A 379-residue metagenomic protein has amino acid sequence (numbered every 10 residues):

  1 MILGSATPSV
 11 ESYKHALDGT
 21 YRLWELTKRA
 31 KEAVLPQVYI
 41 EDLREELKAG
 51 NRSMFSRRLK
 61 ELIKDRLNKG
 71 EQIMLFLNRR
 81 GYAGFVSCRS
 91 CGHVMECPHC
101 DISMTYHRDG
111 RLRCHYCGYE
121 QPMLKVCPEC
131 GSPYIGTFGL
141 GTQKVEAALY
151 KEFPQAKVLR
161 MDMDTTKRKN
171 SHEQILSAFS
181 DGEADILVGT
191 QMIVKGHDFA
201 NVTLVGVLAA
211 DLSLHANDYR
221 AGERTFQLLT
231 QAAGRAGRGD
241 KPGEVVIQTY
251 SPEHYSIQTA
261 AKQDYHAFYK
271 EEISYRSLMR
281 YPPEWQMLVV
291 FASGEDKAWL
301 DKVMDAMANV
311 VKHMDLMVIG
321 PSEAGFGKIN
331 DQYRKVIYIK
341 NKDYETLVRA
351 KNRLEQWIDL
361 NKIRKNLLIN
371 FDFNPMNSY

Functional and structural regions predicted by a protein language model:
M1-D301, A308-N309, H313, A324 (+3 more regions): Inter-lobe coupling/hinge segments of SF2-like helicase ATPases
V303-N309, V348-W357: Short amphipathic alpha-helices in soluble, non-transmembrane regions that often serve as interface/regulatory elements
M314-A324, K365-F373: Short beta-strand elements
P321-Q332, N377: Short beta-strand/turn "edge" motifs
I329-K342: Solvent-exposed, membrane-proximal periplasmic/extracellular interface segments of envelope transport and secretion
D343, N352, K362-I369: Structured alpha/beta or helical-core interaction and ligand-binding surfaces enriched in interleaved
F373-Y379: Short, charged, intrinsically disordered terminal tails
